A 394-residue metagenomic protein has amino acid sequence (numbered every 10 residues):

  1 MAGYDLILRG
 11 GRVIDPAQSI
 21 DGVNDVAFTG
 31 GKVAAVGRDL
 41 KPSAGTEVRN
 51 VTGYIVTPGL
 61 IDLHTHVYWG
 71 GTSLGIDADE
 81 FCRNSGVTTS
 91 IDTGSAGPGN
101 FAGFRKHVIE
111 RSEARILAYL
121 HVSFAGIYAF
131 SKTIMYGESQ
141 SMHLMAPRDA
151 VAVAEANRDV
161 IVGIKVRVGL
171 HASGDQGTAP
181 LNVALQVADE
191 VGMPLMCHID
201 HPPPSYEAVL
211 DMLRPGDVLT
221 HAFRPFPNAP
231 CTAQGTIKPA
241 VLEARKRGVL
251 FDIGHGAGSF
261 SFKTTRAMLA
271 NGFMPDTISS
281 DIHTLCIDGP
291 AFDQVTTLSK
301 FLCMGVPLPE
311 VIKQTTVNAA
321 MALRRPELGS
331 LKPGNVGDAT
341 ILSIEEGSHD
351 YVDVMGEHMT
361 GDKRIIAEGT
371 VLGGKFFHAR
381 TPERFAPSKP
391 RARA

Functional and structural regions predicted by a protein language model:
M1-T57: Histidine-rich, glycine-flanked metal-binding segment
G11, V26, G31, G53 (+10 more regions): Divalent metal-coordination and catalytic microenvironments
G11, V336-P390: C-terminal cap of metal-dependent C-N hydrolases
N50-R111: Metal-associated gating/positioning segment near the N- to mid-region
G71-E80, H143-A154, P203-V209: Short, acidic/polar
S85-I91, S95-A96, R111-S141, K165-V168: Metal-cofactor-binding active-site regions of metalloenzymes
V166-D288: Active-site core of metal-dependent hydrolases
K263-I344: His/Asp/Glu-enriched, well-ordered alpha-helical/loop segment that forms or immediately abuts the divalent-metal
